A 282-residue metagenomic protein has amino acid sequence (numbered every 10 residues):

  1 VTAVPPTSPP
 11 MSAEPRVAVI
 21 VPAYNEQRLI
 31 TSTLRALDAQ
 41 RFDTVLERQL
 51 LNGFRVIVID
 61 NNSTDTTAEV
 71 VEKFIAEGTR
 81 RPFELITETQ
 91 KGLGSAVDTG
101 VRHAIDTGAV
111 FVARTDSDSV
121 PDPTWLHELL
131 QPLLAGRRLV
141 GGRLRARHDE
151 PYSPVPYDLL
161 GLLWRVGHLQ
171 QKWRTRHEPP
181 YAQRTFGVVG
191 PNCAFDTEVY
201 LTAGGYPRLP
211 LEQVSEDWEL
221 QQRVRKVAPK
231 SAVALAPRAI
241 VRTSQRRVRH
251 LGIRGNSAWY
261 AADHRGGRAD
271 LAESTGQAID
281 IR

Functional and structural regions predicted by a protein language model:
V17-L29, T33, Q40, I59: A conserved hydrophobic helix/loop-capping motif in glycosyltransferases and polysaccharide synthases
R35-G53: Short, acidic, metal-binding catalytic loop of nucleotide-sugar glycosyltransferases
A36, D60-E69, S119: A conserved acidic beta->alpha catalytic loop
A68-H103: Conserved donor nucleotide-binding strand/loop of the catalytic core
A109-V120: Short beta-strand-to-loop acidic/aromatic patch adjacent to the donor-nucleotide binding site
T124-P156: Conserved donor NDP-sugar-binding/catalytic core segment of glycosyltransferases
R143-H148, L159-T185: Short, flexible, basic/aromatic active-site loop/helix in glycosyltransferases
L211-L220: Acidic donor-binding loop at a coil-to-helix junction in glycosyltransferase catalytic cores that engages
